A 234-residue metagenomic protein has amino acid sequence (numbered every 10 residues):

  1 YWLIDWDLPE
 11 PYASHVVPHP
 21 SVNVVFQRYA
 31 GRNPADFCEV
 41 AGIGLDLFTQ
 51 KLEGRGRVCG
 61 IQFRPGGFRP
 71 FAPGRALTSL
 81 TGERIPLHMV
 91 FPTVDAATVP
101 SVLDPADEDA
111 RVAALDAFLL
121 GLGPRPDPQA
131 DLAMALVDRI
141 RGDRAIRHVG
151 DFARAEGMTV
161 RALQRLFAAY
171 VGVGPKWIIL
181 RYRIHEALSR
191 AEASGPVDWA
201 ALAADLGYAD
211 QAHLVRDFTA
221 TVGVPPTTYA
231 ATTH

Functional and structural regions predicted by a protein language model:
Y1-V160, Y170-P175, S189-S194, D198-A209 (+1 more regions): Alpha-helical bundle regulatory/interaction domains
L115, R165, A169, H185-A187 (+1 more regions): General helical structural elements
F167, I179, D217-T219, A230: DNA major-groove recognition helix of helix-turn-helix
